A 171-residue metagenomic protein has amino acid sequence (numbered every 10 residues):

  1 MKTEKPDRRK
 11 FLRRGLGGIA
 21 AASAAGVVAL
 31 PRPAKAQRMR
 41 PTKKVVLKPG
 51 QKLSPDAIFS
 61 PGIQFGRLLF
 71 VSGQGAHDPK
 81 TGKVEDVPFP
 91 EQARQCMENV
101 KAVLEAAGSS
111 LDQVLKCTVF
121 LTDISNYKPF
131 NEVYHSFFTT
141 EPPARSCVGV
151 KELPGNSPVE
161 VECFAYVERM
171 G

Functional and structural regions predicted by a protein language model:
M1-A22: N-terminal secretory signal peptides and thylakoid transit peptides that target proteins across membranes
A22-S23, A34: Cleavable N-terminal signal peptides
V28-P55, S60-I63: C-terminal segment of N-terminal export signals and the immediately downstream linker at the start of the mature
P61-A76: Short coil-to-beta-strand
E91-E105: Short, well-ordered amphipathic alpha-helical segments that serve as non-catalytic structural scaffolds within diverse
S110-V114: Short acidic capping loops at alpha-helix termini that bridge into adjacent secondary structure
N131-E160: Short, conserved loop-to-beta-strand elements that form functional interface hotspots
